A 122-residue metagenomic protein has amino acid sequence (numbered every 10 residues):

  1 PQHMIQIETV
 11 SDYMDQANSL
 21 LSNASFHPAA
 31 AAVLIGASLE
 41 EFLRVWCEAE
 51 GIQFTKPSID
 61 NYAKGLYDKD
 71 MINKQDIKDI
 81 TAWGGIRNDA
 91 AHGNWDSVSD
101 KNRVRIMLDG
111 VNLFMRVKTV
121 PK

Functional and structural regions predicted by a protein language model:
P1-H27: Charged alpha-helical initiation segments
M4-S11, V33, K74-G84: Alpha-helix N-cap/helix-start motif at coil-to-helix transitions, marked by capping-box chemistry
S11, S19, E48-E50, D109 (+2 more regions): Terminal alpha-helical segments
D12, V33-A37, N61, I106: Amphipathic alpha-helical interaction segments
Q16, N61-G65, I86: A general alpha-helix detector
A17-N18, H27-E48: Short, hydrophobic, well-ordered secondary-structure elements
E48-Q75: Short, charged amphipathic alpha-helical segments flanked by flexible coils
K74-K122: Charge-enriched, short contiguous segments at helix-coil
